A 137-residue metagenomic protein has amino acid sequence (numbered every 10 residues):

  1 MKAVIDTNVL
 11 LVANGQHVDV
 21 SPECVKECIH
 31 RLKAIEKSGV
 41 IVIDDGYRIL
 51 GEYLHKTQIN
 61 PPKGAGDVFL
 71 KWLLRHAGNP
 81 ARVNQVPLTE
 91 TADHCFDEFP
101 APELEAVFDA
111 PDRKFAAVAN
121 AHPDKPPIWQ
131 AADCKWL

Functional and structural regions predicted by a protein language model:
K2-H122, K135-L137: Active-site-proximal, substrate-binding regions of enzyme catalytic domains and RNA-binding/basic surfaces
K125-W129: Substrate-binding/catalytic groove segments of enzymes that remodel or degrade extracellular structural polymers
